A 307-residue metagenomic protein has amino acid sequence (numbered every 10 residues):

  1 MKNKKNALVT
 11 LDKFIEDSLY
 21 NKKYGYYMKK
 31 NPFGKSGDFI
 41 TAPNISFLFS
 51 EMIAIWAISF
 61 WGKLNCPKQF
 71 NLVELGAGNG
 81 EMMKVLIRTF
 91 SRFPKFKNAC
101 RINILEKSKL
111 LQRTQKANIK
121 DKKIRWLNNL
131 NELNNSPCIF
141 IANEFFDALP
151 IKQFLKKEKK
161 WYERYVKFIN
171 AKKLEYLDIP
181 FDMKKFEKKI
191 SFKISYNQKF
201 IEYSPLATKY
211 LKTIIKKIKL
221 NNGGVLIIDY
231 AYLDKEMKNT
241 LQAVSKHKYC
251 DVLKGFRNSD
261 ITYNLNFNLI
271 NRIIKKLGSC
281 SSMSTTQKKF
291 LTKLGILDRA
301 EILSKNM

Functional and structural regions predicted by a protein language model:
M1-L75, N79-K123, L127-N129, L133-P137 (+3 more regions): Rossmann-like AdoMet
V9-K13, N44, L48, E81 (+6 more regions): Generic recognition of stable, solvent-exposed alpha-helical segments in well-folded globular domains
S18, F140, I270: A residue-level signal for conserved active-site and pocket-lining positions in enzyme catalytic cores
L19-Y24, D182, D229-L233: Short glycine-enriched loops at secondary-structure junctions
E81-M83, A148-P150, L233-M237: Short catalytic/ligand-binding loop motif for oxyanion handling, primarily in non-cytosolic enzymes, centered on
L130, N134-E158, F200-K209, K217-K219 (+2 more regions): A short SAM/SAH-binding and catalytic strip from SAM-dependent methyltransferases
I139-E187, S191, K238-Y249: A mobile, often basic/glycine-rich helix-loop segment that functions as the active-site lid/recognition loop
F186-M307: Long, Lys/Arg- and hydrophobic-enriched amphipathic alpha-helices
